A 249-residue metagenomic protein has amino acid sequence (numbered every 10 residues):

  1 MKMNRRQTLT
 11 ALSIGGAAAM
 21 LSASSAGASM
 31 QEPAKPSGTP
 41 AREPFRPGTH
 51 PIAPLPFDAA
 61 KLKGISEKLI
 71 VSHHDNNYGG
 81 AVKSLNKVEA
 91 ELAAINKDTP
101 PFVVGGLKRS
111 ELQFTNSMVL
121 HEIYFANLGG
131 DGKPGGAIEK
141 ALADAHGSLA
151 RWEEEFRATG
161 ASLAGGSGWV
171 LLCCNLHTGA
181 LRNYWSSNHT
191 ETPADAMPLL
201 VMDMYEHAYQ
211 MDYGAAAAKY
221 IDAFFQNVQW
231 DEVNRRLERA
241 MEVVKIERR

Functional and structural regions predicted by a protein language model:
M1-G16: N-terminal secretory signal peptides and thylakoid transit peptides that target proteins across membranes
A19, S24-A26, A126-G135, D212-A217: Short helix-capping/linker segments at secondary-structure and domain boundaries
A23-A60: C-terminal segment of N-terminal export signals and the immediately downstream linker at the start of the mature
P40, F45, T49, P54 (+3 more regions): All-alpha RGS (Regulator of G-protein Signaling) helical domain and cognate RGS-like helical scaffolds
K63-G79, D98-V119, N188-E191, D195-D203: Alpha-helical scaffold segments that form or flank carboxylate-/histidine-based iron centers
G160-D231: An amphipathic alpha-helical core segment
K219-R249: N-terminal targeting pre-sequences for secretion and organelle import
